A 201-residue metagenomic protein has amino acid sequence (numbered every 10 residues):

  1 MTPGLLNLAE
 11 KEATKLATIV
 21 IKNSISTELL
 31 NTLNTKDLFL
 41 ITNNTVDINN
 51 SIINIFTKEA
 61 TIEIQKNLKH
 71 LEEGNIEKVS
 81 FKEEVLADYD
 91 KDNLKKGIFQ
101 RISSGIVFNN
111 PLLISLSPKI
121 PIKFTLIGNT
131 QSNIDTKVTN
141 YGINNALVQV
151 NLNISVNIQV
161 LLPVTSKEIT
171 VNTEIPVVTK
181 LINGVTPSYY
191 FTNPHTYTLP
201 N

Functional and structural regions predicted by a protein language model:
M1-N201: Domain-level marker for long, solvent-exposed, non-transmembrane regions
